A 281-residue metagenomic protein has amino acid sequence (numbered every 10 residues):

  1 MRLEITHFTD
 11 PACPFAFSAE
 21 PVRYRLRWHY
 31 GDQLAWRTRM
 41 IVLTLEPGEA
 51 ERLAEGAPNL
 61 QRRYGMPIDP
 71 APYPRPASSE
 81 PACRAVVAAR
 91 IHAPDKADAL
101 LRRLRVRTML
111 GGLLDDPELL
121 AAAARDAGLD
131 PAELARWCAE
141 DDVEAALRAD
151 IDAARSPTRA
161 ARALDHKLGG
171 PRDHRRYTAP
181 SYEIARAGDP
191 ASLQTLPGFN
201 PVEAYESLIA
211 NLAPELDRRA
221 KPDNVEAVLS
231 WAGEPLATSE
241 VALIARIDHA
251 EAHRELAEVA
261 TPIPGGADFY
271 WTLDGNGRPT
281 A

Functional and structural regions predicted by a protein language model:
R2, Q33, A82, R176-A179: A structure-centric signal for secondary-structure junctions around beta-strands
R2-R23, W36-R37, Y182: Short active-site neighborhood of thiol/selenol oxidoreductases, capturing the structured segment around
P11-P14, Y73-A77, L193, G233: Conserved aromatic-histidine-acidic binding/catalytic patches
C13, T44, P190: Surface-exposed, flexible loop/turn segments at secondary-structure boundaries
S18-L119, T238-V241: Structural alpha/beta surface segment adjacent to cysteine/selenocysteine redox centers across thiol/disulfide enzymes
E20-V22, L26, R107-A281: C-terminal cap of thioredoxin/glutaredoxin-like
